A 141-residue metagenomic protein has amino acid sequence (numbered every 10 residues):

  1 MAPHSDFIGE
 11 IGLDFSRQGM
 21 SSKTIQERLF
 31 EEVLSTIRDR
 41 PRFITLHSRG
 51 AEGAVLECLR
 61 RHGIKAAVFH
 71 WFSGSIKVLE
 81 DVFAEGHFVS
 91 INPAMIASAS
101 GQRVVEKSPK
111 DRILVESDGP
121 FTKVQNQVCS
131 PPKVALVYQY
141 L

Functional and structural regions predicted by a protein language model:
M1-E85, R103, T122-P132: Divalent metal-binding pocket/active-site signature
S73, P93-A97, D118-F121: Short, acidic/turn-prone active-site loops that include or flank metal/cofactor- and phosphate-binding residues
A84-S100: His/Asp/Glu-enriched short active-site or ligand-binding loop at hydrolase and phosphoryl-transfer sites
Q102-R103, Q139: Active-site phosphate/pyrophosphate- and oxyanion-stabilizing loops and adjacent acidic/basic residues in soluble
D111-Q127: Short acidic/histidine-rich active-site segments
P131-L141: Mid-to-C-terminal alpha-helical segments outside catalytic/metal-binding sites
